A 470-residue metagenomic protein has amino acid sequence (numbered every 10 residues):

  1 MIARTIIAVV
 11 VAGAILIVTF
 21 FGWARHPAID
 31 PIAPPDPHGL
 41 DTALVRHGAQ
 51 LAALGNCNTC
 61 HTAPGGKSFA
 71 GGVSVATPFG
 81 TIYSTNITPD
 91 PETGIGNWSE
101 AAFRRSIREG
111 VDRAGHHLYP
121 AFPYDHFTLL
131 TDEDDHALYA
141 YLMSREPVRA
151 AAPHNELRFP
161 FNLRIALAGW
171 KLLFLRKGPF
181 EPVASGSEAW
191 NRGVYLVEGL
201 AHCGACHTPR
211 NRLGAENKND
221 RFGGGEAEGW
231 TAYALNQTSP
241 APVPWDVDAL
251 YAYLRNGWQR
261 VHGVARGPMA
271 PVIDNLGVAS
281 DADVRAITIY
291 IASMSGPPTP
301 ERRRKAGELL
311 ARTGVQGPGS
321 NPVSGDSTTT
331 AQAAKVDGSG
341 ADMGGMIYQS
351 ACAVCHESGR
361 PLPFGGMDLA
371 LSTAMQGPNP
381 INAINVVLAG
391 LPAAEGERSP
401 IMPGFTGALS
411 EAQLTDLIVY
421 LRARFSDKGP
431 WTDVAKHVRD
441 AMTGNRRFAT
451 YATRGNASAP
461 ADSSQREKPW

Functional and structural regions predicted by a protein language model:
M1-D30: N-terminal type II signal-anchor transmembrane helix that functions as the membrane-insertion/stop-transfer segment
W23-P35, A63-T81, R113-P120, Y124-V194 (+6 more regions): Flexible coil segments in periplasmic/lumen-exposed cytochrome c-class electron-transfer proteins
H38-S74: Short extracytoplasmic
C57-C60, C203-C206, C352-C355: Short cysteine clusters
I95-V111, V243-D246: Aromatic- and charge-enriched surface segment that lines or borders ligand/interaction sites
A241, K335, L369-P378, P392-A394 (+1 more regions): Short, contiguous acidic/charged loop-to-helix segments that flank catalytic cores in large enzymes
G340-I381, N385: C-terminal structural cap/anchor segments
